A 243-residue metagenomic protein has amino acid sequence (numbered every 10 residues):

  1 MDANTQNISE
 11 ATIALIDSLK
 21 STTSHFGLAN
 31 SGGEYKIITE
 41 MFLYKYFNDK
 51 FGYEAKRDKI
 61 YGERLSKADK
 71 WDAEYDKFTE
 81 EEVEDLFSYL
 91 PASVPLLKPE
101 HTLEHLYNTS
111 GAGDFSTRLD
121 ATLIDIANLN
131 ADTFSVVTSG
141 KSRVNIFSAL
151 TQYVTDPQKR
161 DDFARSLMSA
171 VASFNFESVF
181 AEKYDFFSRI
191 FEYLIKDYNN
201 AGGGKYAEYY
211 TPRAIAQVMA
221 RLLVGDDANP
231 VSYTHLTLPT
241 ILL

Functional and structural regions predicted by a protein language model:
M1-A228: Non-catalytic, mostly N-terminal accessory regions of nucleic-acid modification and defense proteins
P230-S232: Residues that mark the start of a beta-strand
T234-T240: Conserved small/polar residues in nucleotide/adenosyl-binding loops
